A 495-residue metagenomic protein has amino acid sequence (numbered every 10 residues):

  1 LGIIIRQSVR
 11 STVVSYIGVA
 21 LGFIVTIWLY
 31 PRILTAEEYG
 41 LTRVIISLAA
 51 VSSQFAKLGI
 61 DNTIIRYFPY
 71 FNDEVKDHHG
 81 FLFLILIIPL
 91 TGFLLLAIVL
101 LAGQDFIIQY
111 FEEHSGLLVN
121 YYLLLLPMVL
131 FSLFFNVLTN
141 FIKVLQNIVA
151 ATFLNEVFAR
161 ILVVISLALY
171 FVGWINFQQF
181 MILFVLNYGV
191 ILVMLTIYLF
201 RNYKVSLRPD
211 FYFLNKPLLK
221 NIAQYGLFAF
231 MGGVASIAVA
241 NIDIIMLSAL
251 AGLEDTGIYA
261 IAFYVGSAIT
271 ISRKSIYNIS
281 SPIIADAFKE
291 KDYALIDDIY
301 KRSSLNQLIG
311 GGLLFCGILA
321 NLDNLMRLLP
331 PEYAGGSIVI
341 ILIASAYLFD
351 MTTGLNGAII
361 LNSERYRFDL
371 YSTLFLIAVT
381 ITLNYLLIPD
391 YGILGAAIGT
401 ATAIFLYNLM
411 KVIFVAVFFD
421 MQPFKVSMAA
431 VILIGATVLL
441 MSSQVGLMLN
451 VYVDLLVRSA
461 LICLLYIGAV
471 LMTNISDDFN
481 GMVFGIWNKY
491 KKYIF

Functional and structural regions predicted by a protein language model:
L1-I24, I45, K76, F83 (+4 more regions): N-terminal membrane topogenesis motif
L1-I4, F177-L183, L195-A240, I283-D298 (+3 more regions): Interhelical loop/hinge segments that connect adjacent transmembrane helices in multipass membrane
I3-N62, F93, A97-L101, M128 (+2 more regions): Signature of the first transmembrane helix
Q7-F23, L183-L199, N215-D286, N306 (+2 more regions): Transmembrane helical elements of multi-pass membrane transporters/channels
K57-D73, V144, A262-S304, L308-G311 (+1 more regions): Helix-loop junctions and terminal segments of transmembrane helices in multi-pass membrane transport/translocation
Q104-L125, L253, I318-L348, G354: Interfacial segments at transmembrane-helix termini and the short loops linking adjacent helices
F153-Y203, L374-V379, I393-F414, T437 (+1 more regions): Hydrophobic alpha-helical transmembrane segments
S443-F495: Membrane-proximal transmembrane or re-entrant/amphipathic helices at the cytosolic face
